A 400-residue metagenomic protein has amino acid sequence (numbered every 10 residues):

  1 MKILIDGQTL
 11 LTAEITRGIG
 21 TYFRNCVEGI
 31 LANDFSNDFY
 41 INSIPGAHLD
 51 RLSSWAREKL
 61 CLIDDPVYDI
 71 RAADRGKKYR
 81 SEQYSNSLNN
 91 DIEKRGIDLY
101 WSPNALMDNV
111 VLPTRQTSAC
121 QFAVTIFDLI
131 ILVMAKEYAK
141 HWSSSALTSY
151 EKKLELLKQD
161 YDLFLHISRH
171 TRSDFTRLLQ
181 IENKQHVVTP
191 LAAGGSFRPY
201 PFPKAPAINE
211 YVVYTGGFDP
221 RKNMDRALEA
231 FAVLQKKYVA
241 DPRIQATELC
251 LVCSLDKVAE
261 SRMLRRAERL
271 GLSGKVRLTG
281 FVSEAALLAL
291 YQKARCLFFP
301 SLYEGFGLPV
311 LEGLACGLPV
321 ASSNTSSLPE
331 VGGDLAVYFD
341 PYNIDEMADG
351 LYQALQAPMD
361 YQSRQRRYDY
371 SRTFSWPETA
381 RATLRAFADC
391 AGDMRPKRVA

Functional and structural regions predicted by a protein language model:
M1-A400: Carbohydrate transferase catalytic cores enriched for Leloir-type hexosyltransferases
